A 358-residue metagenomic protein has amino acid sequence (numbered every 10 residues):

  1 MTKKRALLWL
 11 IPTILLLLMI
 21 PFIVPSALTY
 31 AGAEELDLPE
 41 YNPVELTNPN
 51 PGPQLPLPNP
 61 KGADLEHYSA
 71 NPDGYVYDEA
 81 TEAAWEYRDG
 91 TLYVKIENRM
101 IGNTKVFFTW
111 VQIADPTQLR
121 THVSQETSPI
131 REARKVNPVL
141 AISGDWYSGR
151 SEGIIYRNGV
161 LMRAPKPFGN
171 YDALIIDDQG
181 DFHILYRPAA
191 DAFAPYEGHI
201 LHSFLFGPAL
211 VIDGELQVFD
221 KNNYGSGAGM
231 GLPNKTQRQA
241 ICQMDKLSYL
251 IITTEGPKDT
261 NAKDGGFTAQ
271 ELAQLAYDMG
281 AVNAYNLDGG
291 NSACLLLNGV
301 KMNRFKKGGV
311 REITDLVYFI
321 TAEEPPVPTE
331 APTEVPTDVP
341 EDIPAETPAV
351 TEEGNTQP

Functional and structural regions predicted by a protein language model:
T2-P167, D172-A173, H183-I184: Zymogen propeptides
I101, A114, Y147, D181 (+6 more regions): Short, glycine-/Ser/Thr-/acidic-enriched flexible segments
T104-F108, K135-N137, G169, L205 (+3 more regions): Extracytoplasmic
L119-V123, Y196, N261-A262: Second-shell loop/turn segments in exported
V123-T127, P188-A192, T254-K258: Short, solvent-exposed aromatic-acidic interface loops
S143-L232: Active-site-adjacent helix-turn-beta-strand microarchitecture at beta-sheet edges that either contains or buttresses
S151-F168, I176, S226-N283, L287 (+1 more regions): Conserved, well-ordered active-site substructure
P326-P358: Intrinsically disordered, low-complexity repeat and linker tracts
